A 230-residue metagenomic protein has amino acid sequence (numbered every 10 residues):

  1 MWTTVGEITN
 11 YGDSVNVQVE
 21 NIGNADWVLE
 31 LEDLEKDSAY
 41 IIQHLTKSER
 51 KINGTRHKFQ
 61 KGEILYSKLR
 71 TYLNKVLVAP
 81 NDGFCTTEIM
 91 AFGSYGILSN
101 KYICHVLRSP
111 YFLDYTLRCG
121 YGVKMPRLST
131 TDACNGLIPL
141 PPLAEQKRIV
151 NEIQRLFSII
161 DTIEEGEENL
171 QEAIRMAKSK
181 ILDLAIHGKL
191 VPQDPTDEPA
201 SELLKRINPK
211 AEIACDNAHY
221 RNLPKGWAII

Functional and structural regions predicted by a protein language model:
M1-Q18, P139, L143, K147 (+3 more regions): Non-catalytic DNA-recognition/assembly elements of restriction-modification systems
M1-T3, I103, C134-E164: Amphipathic alpha-helical segments
G6-Q18, L29-K61, P80, K210-A218: Sequence-specific dsDNA recognition surfaces
N10, S67, N151-Q154: Solvent-exposed alpha-helix faces
Q18-D26, R118-G120, P192-E198, D216-Y220: Short coil/turn segments at secondary-structure boundaries
G54-H57, K61-R108, F112, L117 (+1 more regions): A short beta-sheet element
M90-S94, N135-L140, R221-N222: Short, well-ordered beta-strand elements within core beta-sheets of diverse protein domains
R155-L204: Short amphipathic coiled-coil heptad-repeat segments
